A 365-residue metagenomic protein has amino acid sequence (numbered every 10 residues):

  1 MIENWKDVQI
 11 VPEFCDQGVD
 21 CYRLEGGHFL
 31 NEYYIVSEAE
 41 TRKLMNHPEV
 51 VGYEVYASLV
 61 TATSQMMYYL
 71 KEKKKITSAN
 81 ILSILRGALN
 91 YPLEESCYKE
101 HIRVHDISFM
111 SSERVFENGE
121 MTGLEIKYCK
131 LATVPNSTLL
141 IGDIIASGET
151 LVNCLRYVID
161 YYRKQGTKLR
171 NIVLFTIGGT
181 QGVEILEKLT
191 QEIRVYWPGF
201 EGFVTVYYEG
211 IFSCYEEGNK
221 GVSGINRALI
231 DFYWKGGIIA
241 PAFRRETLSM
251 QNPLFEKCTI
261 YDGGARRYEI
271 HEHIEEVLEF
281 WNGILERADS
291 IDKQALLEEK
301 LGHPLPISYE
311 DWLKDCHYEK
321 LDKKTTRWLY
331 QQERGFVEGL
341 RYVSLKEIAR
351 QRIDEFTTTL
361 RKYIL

Functional and structural regions predicted by a protein language model:
M1-L365: PRPP-associated nucleotide enzymes
